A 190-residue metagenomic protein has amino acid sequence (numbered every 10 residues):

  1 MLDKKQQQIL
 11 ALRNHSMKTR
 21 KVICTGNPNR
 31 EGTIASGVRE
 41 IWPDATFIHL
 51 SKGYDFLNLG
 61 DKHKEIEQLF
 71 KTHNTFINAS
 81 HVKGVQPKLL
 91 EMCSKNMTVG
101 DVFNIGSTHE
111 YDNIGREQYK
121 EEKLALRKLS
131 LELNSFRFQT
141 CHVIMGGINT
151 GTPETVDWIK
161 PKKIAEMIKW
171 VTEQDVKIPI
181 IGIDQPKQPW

Functional and structural regions predicted by a protein language model:
I9-F47: Canonical Rossmann dinucleotide-binding motif of NAD(H)/NADP(H)-dependent dehydrogenases/reductases, specifically
C24-G26, H49, H73-H81, N104-G106: Rossmann-fold scaffold of SDR-type NAD(P)-dependent oxidoreductases
T33-P43, H49-K52, I66, F70 (+4 more regions): Catalytic phosphate/metal-binding cores of nucleic-acid and nucleotide-processing enzymes, i.e., regions that mediate
T46-Q68, H81-G84: Adenosine-cofactor binding site in Rossmann-like domains, unifying the SAM/SAH pocket of S-adenosylmethionine-dependent
N78-L90, I168: Conserved internal alpha-helix within the Rossmann fold of NAD(P)-dependent oxidoreductases
V85, S94-F136, I144-P153: Catalytic loop of short-chain dehydrogenase/reductase
Q139-I144, P179: Rossmann-like NAD(H)/NADP(H) cofactor-binding core
E154-W190: C-terminal helical subdomain
